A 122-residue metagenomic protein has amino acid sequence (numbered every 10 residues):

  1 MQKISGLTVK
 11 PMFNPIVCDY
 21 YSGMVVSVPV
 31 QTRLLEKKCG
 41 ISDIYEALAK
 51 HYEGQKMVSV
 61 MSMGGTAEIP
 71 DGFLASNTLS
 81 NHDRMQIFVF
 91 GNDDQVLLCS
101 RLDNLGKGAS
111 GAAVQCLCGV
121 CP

Functional and structural regions predicted by a protein language model:
M1-L98: C-terminal substrate-binding/catalytic lobe of Rossmann-fold NAD(P)-dependent oxidoreductases
R84-P122: NAD(P)-dependent Rossmann-like dehydrogenase/reductase catalytic/cofactor-binding core
